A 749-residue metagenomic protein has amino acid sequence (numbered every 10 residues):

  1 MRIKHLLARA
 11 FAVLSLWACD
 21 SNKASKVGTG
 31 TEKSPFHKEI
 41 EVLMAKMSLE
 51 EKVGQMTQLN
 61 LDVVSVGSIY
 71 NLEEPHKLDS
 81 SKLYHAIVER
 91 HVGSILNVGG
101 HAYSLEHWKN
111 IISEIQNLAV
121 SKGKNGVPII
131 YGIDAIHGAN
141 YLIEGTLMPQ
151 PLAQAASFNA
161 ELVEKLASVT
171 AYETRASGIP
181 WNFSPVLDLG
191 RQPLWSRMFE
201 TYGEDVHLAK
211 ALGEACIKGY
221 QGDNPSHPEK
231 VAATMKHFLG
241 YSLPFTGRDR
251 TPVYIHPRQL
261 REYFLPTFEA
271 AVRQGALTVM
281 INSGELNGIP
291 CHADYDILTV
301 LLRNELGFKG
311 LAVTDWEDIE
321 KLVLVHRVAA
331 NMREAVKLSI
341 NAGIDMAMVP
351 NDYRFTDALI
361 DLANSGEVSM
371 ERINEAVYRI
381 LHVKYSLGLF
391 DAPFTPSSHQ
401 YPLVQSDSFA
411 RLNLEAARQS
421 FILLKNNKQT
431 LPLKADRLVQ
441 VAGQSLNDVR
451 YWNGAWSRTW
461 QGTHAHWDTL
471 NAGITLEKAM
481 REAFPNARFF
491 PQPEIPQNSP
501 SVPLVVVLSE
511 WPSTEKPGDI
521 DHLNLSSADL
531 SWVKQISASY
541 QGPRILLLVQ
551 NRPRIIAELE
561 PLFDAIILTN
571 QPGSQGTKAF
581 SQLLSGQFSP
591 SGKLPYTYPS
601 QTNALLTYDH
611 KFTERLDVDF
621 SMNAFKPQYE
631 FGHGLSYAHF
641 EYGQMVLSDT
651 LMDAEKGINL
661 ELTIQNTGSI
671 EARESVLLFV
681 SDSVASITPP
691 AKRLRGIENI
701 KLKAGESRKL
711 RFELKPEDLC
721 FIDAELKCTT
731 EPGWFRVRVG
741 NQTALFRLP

Functional and structural regions predicted by a protein language model:
M1-H5: Positively charged n-region of N-terminal signal peptides that target proteins for export
R9-S15: Bacterial N-terminal signal peptides
A18-I722, T729-L745: Glycoside hydrolase catalytic-domain context in secreted enzymes
R747-P749: Short beta-strand edge segments in extracellular beta-sheet folds
